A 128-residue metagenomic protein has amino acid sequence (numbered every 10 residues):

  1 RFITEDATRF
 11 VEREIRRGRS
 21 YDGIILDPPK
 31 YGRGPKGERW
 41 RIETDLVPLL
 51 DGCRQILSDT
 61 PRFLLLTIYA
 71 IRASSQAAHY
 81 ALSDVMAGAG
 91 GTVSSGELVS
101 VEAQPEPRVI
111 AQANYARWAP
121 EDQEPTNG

Functional and structural regions predicted by a protein language model:
R1-S20: S-adenosyl-L-methionine
T4, Y21-G52: Mobile active-site "lid"/loop adjacent to the S-adenosyl-L-methionine
T4-D6, I25-P28, P35-K36, L66-A70 (+2 more regions): Active-site proximal loops enriched in glycine and acidic residues that flank catalytic Cys/His/Asp and coordinate
R13-I15, P35-G37, Q76-A78: Short, well-ordered secondary-structure micro-motifs
G18, I56-T60: A generic alpha-to-beta junction signature in SAM-dependent methyltransferases
T60-G128: C-terminal catalytic and target-recognition region of SAM-dependent MTase-like enzymes, primarily methyltransferases
